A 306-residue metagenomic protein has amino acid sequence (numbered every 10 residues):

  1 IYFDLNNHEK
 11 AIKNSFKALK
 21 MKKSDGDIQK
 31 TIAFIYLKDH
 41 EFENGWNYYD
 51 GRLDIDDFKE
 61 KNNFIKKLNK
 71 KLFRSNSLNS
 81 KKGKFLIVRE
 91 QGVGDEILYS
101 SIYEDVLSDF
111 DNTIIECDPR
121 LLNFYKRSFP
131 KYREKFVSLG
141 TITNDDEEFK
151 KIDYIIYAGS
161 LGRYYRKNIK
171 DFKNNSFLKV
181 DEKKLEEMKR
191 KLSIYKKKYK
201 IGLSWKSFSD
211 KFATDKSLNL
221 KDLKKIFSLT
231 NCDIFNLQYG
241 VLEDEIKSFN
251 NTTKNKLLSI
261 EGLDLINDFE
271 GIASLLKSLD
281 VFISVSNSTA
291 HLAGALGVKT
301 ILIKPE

Functional and structural regions predicted by a protein language model:
I1-F282, S286-E306: Alpha-helical solenoid repeat scaffolds of the TPR/TPR-like class and their adjacent stem/linker regions that mediate
